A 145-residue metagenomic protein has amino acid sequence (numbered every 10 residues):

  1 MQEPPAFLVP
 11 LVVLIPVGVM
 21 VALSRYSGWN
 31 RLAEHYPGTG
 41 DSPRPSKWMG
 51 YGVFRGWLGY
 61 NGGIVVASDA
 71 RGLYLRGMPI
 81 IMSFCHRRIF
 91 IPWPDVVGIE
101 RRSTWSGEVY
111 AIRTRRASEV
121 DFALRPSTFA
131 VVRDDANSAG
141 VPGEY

Functional and structural regions predicted by a protein language model:
M1-A70: Anionic N-terminal interaction surfaces
G28-M49, W57, D95-Y145: Acidic, Ser/Thr- and proline-rich intrinsically disordered linker/docking segments of eukaryotic scaffolds
Y60-G63, H86, G107-V109: Short, surface-exposed coil-to-beta transition loops
V66-A67, Y74-L75, Y110-I112: Short, hydrophobic/aromatic-rich beta-strand segments within well-structured domains
A67, F90, A123: Short aromatic/basic micro-patch
A70-W105: Phosphoinositide-binding peripheral membrane targeting modules
